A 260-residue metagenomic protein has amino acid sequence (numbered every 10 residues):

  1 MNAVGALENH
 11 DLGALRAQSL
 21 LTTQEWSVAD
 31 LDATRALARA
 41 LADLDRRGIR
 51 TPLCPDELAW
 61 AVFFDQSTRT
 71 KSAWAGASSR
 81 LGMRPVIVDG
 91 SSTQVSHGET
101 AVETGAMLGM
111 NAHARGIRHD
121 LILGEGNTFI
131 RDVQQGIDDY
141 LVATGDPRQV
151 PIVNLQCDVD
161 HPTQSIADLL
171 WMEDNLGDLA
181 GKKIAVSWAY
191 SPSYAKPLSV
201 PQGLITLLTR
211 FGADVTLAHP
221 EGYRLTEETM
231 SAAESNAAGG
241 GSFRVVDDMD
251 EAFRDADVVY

Functional and structural regions predicted by a protein language model:
M1-G76: Positively charged, low-complexity intrinsically disordered leader regions
R16, C54-P55, R148, A180 (+1 more regions): Residue-level preference for short coil/turn positions at secondary-structure junctions
S27, S92, V159, G222 (+1 more regions): Residue-level detector of flexible, active-site-proximal loop/helix-junction positions within diverse enzyme catalytic
D30-L37, T70, T104, E125 (+7 more regions): General structural feature for long, well-ordered alpha-helical segments within catalytic domains of soluble enzymes
R39-R46, L169-D174, I205: Generic structural signal for well-ordered alpha-helical scaffold segments
L44-G48, G136-P147, N175-D178, S235-G240: Alpha-helix termini
P52-E173: Phosphate/diphosphate ligand-binding glycine-rich loop within oxidoreductases
F64-S79, E173-Y260: Glycine-rich phosphate/diphosphate-binding loop of Rossmann-like nucleotide-binding domains
